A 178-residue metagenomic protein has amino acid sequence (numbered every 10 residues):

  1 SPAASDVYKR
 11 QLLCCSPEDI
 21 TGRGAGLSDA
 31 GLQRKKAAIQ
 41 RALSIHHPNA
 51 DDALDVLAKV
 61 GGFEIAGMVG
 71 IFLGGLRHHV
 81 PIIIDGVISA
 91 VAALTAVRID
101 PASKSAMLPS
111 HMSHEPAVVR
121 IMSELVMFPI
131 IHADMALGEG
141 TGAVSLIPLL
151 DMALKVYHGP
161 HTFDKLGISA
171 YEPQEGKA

Functional and structural regions predicted by a protein language model:
S1-Y8: Short, small-residue-biased leader/transition segments that mark boundaries at the very start of proteins
R10-H46: Glycine-rich phosphate/diphosphate-binding loop of Rossmann-like nucleotide-binding domains
L13-C15, A102-M107, G176-A178: Conserved N-terminal phosphate-binding loop of PLP-dependent enzymes in the Aspartate aminotransferase
A30, R34-A38, F63-G70, V87-V91 (+2 more regions): Conserved active-site and cofactor/substrate-binding residues in soluble primary-metabolism enzymes
K35-G74: Active-site rim loops that border cofactor/substrate pockets in soluble metabolic enzymes
G70-P109, F128-A136: Hydrophobic alpha-helical bundle architecture
E115-D164: Internal helix-turn-beta structural module
T162-A178: A short, charged, Gly/Pro-tolerant segment at domain boundaries
